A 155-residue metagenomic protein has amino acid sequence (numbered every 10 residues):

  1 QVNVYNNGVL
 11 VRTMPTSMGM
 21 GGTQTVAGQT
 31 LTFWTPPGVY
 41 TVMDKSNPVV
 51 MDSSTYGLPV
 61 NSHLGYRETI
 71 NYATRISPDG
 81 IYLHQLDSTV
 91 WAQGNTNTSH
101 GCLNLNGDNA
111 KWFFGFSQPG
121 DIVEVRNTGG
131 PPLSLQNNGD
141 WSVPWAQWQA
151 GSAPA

Functional and structural regions predicted by a protein language model:
Q1, K45, G107: Residues immediately flanking
Q1-G38: Cell wall/extracellular polymer interaction/catalysis modules
V2, V42, T74: Conserved hydrophobic/aromatic pocket- or pore-lining residues that grip, position, or stack substrates in active sites
N6-G8, M18-M20, D44-S46, D87 (+1 more regions): A mature extracytoplasmic/lumenal domain signature
T16-T25, S46-G57: Short regulatory "switch" loops immediately downstream of catalytic or recognition motifs within protein catalytic
W34-P37, V49-A155: Exported/periplasmic cell-wall-interacting domains
G38, V42-D44: A structural signal for short, hydrophobic beta-strand segments that form beta-sheets in beta-rich/all-beta domains
